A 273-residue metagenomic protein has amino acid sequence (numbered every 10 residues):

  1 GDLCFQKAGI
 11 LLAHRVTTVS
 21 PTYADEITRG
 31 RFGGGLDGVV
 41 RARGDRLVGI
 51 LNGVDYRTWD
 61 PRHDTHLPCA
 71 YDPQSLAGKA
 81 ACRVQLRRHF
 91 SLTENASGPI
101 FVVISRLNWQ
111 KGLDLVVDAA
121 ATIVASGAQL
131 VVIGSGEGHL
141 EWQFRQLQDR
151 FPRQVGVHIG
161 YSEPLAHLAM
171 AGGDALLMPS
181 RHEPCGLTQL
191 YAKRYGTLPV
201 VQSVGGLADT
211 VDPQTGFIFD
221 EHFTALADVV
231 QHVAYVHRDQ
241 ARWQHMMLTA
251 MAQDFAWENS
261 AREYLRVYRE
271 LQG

Functional and structural regions predicted by a protein language model:
G1-G273: Catalytic cores of nucleotide-sugar-dependent glycosyltransferases that transfer UDP/GDP/TDP-activated
